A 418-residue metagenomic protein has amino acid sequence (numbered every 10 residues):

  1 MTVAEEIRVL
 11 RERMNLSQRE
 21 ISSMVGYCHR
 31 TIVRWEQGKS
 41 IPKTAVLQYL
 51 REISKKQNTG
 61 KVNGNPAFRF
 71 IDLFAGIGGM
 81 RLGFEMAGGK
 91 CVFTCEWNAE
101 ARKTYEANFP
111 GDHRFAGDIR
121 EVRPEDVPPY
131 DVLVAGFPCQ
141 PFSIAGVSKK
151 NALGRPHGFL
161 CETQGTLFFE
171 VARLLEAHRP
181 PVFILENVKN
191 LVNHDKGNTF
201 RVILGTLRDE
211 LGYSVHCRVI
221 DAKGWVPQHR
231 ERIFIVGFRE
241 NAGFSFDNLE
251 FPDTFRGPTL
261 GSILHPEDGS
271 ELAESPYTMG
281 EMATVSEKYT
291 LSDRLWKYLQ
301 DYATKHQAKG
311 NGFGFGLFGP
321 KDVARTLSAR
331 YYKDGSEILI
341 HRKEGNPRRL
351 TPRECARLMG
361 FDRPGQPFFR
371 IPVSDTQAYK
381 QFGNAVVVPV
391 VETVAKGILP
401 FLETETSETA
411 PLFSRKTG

Functional and structural regions predicted by a protein language model:
M1-R13: A short, Lys/Arg-rich alpha-helix, primarily the initiator
I7, I21-S22, I32-W35: Conserved hydrophobic/aromatic packing and binding residues within compact polymer-binding modules
Q18-I21, C28, K43, E287-G418: C-terminal target-recognition/interaction regions appended to catalytic cores
G26-I41: Recognition helix of helix-turn-helix/homeodomain-like DNA-binding domains that insert into the DNA major groove
P42-G60: DNA major-groove recognition helix of helix-turn-helix/homeodomain DNA-binding modules
Q57-R179, K189-N193, N198: Core alpha/beta nucleotide-donor-binding catalytic domains of modification enzymes
V122-V132, I144-T326: Class I S-adenosyl-L-methionine
